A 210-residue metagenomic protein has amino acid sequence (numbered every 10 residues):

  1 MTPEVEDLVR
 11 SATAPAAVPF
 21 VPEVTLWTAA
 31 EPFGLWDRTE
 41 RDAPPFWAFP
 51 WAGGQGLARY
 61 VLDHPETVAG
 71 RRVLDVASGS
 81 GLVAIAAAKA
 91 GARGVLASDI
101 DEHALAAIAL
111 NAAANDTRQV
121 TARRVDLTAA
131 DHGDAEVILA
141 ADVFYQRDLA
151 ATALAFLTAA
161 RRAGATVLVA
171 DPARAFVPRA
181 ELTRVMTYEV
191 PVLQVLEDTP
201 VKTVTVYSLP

Functional and structural regions predicted by a protein language model:
M1-P210: S-adenosylmethionine-dependent methyltransferases
